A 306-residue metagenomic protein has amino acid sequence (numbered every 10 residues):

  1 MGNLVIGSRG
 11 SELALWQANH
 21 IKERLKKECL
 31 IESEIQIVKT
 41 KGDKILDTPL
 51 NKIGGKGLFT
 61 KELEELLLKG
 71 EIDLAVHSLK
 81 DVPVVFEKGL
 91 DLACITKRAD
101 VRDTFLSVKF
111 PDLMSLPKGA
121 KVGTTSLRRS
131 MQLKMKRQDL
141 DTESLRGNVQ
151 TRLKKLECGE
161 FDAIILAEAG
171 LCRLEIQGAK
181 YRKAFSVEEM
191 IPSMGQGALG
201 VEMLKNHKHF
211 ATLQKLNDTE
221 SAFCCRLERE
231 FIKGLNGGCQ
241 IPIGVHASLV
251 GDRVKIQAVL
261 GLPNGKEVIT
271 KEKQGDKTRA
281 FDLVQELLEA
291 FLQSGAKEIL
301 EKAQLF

Functional and structural regions predicted by a protein language model:
M1-L46, K52, M135-F306: Small-molecule-sensing regulatory modules
E12-R24, G55-F59, V84, T104 (+2 more regions): N-terminal winged-helix
T48-D73: Short, structured active-site "lid" loops
L66-L68, V82, E87: Extracytoplasmic loops/domains of multi-pass membrane proteins
I72-V76, D162-A163: Short, Asp-centered acidic motifs that coordinate Mg2+ and/or phosphate in catalytic or ligand-binding sites
L79-K80, K88-L140: A conserved helix-loop-strand patch within extracytoplasmic ligand-binding domains of the periplasmic binding
L79-V82, A169-L171: Short glycine-rich anion-binding loops that position phosphate/pyrophosphate groups of nucleotides and phosphorylated
